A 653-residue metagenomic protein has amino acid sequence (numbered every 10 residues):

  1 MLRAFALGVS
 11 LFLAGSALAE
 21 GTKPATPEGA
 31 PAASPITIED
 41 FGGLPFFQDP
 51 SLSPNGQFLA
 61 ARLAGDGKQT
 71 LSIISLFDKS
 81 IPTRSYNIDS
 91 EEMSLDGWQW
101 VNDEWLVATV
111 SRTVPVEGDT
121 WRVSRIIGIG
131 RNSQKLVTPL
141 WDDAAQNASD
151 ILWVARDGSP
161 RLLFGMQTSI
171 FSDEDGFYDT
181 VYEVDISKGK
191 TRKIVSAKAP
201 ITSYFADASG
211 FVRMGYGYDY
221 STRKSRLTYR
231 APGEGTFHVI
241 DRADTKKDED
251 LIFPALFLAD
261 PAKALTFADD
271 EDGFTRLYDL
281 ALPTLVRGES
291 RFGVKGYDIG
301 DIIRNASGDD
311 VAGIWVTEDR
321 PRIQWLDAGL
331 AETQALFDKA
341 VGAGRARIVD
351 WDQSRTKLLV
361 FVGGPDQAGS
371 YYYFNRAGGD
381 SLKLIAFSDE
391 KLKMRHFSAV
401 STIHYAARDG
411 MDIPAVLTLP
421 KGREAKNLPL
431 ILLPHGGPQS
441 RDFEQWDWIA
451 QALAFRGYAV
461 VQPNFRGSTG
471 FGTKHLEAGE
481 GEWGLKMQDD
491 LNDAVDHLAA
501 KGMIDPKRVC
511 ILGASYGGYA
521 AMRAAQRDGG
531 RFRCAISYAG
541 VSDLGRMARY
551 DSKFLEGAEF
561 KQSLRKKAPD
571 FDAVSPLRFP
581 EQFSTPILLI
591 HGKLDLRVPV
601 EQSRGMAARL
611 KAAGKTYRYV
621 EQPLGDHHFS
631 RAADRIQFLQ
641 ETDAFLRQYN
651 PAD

Functional and structural regions predicted by a protein language model:
A6-A14: Bacterial N-terminal signal peptides
P27-F47, S80, A331-A343: A short helix->beta-strand "capping" segment at the edge of beta-propeller domains
E39-Q69, L358-L359: Beta-strand-rich domains and repeat architectures in extracellular enzymes and scaffolds, especially beta-propellers
P45, T70, R112-T113, D119-R125 (+5 more regions): Peripheral, non-catalytic segments that deliver or gate enzyme domains
L59, L106-V107, A264, L358: Acidic/hydrophobic-patterned starts of short beta strands in beta-sheet-rich repeat architectures
S80-D119: Blade-loop segments of beta-propeller domains
K391-K507, A514-S515, M547-E556: Cap/lid segment of the alpha/beta-hydrolase catalytic domain
F465-D653: Active-site-proximal cap/loop segments of hydrolase catalytic domains
